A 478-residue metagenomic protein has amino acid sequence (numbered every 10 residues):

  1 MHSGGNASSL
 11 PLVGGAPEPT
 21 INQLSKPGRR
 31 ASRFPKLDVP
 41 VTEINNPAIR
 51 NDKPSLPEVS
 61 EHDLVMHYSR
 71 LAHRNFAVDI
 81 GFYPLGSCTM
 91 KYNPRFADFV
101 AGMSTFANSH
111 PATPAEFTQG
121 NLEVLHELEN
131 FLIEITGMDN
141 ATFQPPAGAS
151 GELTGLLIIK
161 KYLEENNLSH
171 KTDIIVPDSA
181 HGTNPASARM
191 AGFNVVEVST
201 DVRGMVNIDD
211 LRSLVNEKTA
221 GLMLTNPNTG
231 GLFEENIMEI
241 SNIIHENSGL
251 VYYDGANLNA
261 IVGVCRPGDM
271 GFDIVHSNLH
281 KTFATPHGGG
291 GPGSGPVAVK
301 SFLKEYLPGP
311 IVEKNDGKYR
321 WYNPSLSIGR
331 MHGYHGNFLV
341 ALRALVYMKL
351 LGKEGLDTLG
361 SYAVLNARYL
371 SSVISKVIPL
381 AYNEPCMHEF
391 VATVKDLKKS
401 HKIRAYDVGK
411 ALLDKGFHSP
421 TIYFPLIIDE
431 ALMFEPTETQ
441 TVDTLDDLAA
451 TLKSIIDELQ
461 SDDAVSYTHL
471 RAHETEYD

Functional and structural regions predicted by a protein language model:
M1-N108, E430: N-terminal glycine-rich, Lys/His-bearing helix-loop that initiates the first secondary-structure elements of many
G15, I21, P57-N75, S104-P146 (+1 more regions): Conserved N-terminal alpha-helix of the aminotransferase class I/II PLP-enzyme fold
V78-F96, P146, H287-P292, P296-A298 (+1 more regions): Conserved phosphate/anionic-ligand binding catalytic regions in large, soluble enzymes, centered on
F82-L85, D414-M433, D462-Y467: Conserved PLP cofactor-binding pocket of PLP-dependent enzymes
G120, S150-D316, K402-I403, E430: Conserved PLP-enzyme active-site core in the AAT-like
I274-E389, T393-K395: Active-site C-terminal subdomain of aminotransferase-like
P379-K415, E430-D446: Conserved PLP-binding catalytic core of the aspartate aminotransferase-like
T468-T475: Conserved small/polar residues in nucleotide/adenosyl-binding loops
